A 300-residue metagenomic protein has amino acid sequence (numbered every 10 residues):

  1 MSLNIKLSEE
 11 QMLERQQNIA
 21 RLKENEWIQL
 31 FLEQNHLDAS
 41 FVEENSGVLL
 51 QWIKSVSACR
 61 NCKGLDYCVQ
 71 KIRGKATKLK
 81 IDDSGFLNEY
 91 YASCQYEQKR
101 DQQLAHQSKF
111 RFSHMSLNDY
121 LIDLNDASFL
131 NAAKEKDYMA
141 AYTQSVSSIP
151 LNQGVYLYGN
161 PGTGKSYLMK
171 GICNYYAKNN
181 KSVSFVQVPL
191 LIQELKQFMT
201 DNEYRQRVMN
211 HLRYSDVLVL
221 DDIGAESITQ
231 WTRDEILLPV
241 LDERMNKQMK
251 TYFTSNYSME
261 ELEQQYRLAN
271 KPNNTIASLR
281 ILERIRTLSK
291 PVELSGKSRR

Functional and structural regions predicted by a protein language model:
M1-Q51, S55-C59: Intrinsically disordered, low-complexity N-terminal extensions of AAA+/P-loop NTPases that precede the structured
W52, E226-R300: Replace "adjacent to P-loop NTPase cores in ATP/GTP-dependent enzymes" with "adjacent to NTP-binding cores
C59-M115: Interdomain "pre-motor" coupling segment immediately N-terminal to P-loop NTPase/helicase cores
D119-S148: N-terminal pre-Walker A segment at the start of P-loop NTPase domains
I149-M169: Walker A/P-loop nucleotide-binding motif
N174-F185: Post-Walker A helix-loop "phosphate-sensing" segment adjacent to the P-loop in P-loop NTPases
F185-L191: A short hydrophobic beta-strand->loop->alpha-helix junction that borders the nucleotide-binding pocket of P-loop NTPases
K196, T200-M249: Conserved nucleotide-sensing/catalytic segment adjacent to the nucleotide-binding pocket in NTP-handling enzymes
